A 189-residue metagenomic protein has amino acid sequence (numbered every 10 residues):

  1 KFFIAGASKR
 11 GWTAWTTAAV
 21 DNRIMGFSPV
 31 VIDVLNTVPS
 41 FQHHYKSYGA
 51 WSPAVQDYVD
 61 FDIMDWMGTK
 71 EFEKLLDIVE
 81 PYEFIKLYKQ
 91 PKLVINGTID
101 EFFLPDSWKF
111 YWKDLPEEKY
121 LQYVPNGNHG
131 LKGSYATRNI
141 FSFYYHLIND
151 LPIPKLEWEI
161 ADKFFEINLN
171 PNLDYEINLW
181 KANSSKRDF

Functional and structural regions predicted by a protein language model:
F2-S8: Alpha/beta-hydrolase fold nucleophile elbow
T16-D65, Q122-P125, G130-R138: Hydrolase active-site cap/lid region
V34, G68-F84: Active-site nucleophile elbow and catalytic-triad environment of alpha/beta-hydrolase enzymes
Y88, V94-N96, D100: Short beta-strand/loop motif that positions the catalytic acidic residue of the alpha/beta-hydrolase fold
Q90, L104-W112: Short alpha-helix in the alpha/beta-hydrolase fold that links the catalytic acid
E101-S107, L131-K132: Conserved alpha/beta-hydrolase "acid-adjacent" motif
Y135, S142-K181: Surface beta-strand/loop "capping" patches
K181-F189: Change "in extracellular beta-sheet-rich domains … of secreted and cell-surface proteins" to "in beta-sheet-rich domains
